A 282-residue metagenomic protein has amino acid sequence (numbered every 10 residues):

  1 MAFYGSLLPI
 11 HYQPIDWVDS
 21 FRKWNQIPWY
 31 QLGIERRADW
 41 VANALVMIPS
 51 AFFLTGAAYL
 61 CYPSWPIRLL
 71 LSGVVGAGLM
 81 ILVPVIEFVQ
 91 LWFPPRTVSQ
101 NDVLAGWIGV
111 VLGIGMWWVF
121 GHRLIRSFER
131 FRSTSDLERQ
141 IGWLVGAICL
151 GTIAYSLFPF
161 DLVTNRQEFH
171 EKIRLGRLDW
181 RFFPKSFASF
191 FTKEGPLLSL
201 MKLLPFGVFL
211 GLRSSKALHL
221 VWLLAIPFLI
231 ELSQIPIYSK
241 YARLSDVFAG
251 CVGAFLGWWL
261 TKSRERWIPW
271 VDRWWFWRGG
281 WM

Functional and structural regions predicted by a protein language model:
M1-M282: Bulky hydrophobic segments
